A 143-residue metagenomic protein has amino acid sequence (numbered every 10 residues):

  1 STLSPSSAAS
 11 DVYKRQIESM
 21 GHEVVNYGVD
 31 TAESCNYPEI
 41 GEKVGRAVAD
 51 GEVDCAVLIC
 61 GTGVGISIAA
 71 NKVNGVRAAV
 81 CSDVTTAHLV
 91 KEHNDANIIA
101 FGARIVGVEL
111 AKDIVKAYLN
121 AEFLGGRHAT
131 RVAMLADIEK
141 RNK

Functional and structural regions predicted by a protein language model:
S1-A9, Y13: Single conserved hydrophobic/aromatic residue that forms the stacking wall/gate of nucleotide- or nucleobase-binding
R15-E23: Short helix-loop-beta junction
E23-S34: A short beta-strand-loop structural module common to alpha/beta enzyme folds
I40-V80: Helix-adjacent hinge/juxtasegments
V84-K143: C-terminal binding/interaction regions
